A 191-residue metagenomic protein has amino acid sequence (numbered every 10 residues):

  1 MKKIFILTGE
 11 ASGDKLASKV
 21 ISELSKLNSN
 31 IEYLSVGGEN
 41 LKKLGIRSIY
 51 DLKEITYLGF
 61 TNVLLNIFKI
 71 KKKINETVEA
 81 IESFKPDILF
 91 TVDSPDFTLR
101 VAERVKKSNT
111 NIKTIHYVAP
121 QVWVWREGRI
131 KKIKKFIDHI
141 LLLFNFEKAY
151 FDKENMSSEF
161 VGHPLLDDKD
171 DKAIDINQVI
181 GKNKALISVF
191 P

Functional and structural regions predicted by a protein language model:
K3-V179, I187-P191: Active-site and donor-binding regions of nucleotide-sugar-utilizing enzymes
